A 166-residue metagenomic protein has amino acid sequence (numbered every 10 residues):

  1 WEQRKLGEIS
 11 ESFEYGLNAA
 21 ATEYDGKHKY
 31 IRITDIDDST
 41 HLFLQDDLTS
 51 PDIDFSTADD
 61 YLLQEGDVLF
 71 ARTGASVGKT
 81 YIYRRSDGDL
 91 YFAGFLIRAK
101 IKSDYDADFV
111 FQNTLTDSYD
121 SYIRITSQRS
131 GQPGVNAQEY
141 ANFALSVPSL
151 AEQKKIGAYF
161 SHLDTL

Functional and structural regions predicted by a protein language model:
W1-E2, F143, P148-L166: Amphipathic alpha-helical segments with low aromatic content
W1-Y15, N142: Non-catalytic DNA-recognition/assembly elements of restriction-modification systems
G7-S10, A20-I53, A99: DNA target-recognition patches
E11-E14, Q128, Y140, S161 (+1 more regions): Disulfide-stabilized cysteine-rich extracellular repeat microdomains
L17-N18, S56-T57, R129: Short, solvent-exposed loop/turn positions at domain surfaces that link secondary-structure elements or cap domain
R32-T34, D47-L115: A short beta-sheet element
L90-F95, Q128-K154: A short glycine-rich beta-alpha junction/loop motif
